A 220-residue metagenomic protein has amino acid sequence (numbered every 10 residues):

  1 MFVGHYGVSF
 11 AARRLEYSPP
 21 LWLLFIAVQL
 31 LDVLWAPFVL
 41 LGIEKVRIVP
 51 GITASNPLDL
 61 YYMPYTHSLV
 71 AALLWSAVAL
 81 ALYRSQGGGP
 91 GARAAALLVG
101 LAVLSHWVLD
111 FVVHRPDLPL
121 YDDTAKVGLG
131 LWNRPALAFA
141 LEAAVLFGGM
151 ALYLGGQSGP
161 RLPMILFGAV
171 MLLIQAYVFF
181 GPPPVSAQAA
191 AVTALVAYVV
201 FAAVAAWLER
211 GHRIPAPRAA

Functional and structural regions predicted by a protein language model:
M1-A220: N-terminal membrane-targeting hydrophobic helices
